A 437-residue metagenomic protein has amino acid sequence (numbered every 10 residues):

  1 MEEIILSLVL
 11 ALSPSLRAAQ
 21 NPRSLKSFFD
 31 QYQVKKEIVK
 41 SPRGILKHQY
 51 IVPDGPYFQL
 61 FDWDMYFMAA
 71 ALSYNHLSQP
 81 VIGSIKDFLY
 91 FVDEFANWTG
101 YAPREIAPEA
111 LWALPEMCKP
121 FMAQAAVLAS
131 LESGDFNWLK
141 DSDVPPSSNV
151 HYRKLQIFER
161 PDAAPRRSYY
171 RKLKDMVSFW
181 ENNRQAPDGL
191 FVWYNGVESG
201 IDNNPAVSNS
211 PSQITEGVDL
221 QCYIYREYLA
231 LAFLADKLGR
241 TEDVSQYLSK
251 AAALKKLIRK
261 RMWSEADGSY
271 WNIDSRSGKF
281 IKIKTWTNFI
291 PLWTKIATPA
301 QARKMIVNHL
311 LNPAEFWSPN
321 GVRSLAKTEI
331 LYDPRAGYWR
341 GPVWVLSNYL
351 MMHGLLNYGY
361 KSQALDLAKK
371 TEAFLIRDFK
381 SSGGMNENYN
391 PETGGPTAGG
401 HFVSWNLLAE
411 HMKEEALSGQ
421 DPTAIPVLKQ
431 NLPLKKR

Functional and structural regions predicted by a protein language model:
M1-S7: Sec-dependent signal peptide recognition, specifically the positively charged N-region followed immediately by
L8-F58, F136-N182, A235-K237, T241-D243 (+1 more regions): Acidic/polar, glycine-enriched structural segments that form the non-catalytic walls/loops of the carbohydrate-binding
L16-Q59, G83-W112, Q185-E216, K256-V343 (+1 more regions): Extended glycan-interaction surfaces of carbohydrate-active proteins
F58-M65, A69-I85, Y90-V197, V218-Q221 (+5 more regions): Aromatic-rich carbohydrate-recognition surfaces in CAZymes
L173-M176, V244-M262, A368-T371: Short amphipathic alpha-helical coiled-coil/interface segments
Q221-K255: Active-site neighborhood of glycoside hydrolase catalytic domains
